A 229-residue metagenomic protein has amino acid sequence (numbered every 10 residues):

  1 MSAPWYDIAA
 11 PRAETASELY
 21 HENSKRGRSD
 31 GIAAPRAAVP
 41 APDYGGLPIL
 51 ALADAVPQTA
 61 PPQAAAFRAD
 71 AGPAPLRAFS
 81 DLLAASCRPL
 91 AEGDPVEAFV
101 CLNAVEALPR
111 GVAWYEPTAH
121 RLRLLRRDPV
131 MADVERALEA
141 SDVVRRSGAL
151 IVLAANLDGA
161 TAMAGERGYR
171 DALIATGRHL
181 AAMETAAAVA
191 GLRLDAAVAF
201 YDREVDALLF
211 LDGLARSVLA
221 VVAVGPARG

Functional and structural regions predicted by a protein language model:
M1-T176, V189-G229: N-terminal accessory segments that position/regulate proteins before the catalytic core
H179-E184, R193: C-terminal folded domains that constitute the principal catalytic or ligand-binding module of multi-domain proteins
